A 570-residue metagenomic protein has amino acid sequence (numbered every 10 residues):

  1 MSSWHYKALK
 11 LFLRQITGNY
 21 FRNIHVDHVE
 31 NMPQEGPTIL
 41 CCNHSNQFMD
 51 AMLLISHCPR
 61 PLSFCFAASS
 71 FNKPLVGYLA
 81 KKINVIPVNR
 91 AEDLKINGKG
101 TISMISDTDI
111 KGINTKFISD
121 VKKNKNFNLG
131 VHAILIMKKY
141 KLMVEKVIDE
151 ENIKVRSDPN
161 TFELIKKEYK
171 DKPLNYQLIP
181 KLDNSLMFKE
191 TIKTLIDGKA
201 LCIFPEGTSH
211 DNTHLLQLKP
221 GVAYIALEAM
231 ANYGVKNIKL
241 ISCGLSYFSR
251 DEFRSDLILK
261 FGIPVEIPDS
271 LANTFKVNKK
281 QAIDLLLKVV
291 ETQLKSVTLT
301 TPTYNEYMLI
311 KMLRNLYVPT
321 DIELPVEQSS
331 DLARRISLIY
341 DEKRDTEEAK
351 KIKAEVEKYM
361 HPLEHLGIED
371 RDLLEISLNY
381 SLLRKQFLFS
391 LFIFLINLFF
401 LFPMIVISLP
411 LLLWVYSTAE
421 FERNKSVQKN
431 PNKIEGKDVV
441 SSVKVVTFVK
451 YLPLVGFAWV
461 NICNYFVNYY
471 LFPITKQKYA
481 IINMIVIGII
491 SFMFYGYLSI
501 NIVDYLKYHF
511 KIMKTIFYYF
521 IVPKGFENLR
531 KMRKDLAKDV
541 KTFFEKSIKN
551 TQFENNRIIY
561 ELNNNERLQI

Functional and structural regions predicted by a protein language model:
M1-S63, A67-I83, V88-L201, D211-L216 (+2 more regions): Membrane-interfacial terminal anchoring regions of lipid-handling membrane enzymes
C202-E206: Glycine- and acidic-rich phosphate- and metal-coordinating loops
